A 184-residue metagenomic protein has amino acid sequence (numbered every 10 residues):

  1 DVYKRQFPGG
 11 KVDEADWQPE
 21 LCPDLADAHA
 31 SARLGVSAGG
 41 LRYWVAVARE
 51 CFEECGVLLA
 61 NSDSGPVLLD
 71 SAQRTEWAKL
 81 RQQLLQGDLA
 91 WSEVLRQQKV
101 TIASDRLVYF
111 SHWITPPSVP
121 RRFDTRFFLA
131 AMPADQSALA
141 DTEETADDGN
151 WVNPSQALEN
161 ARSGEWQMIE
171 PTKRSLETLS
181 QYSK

Functional and structural regions predicted by a protein language model:
V2-Y3: Short, small-residue-biased leader/transition segments that mark boundaries at the very start of proteins
F7, A15-A103: The catalytic Nudix box helix
V12-E14, P133-Q136: Short, charged/polar surface micro-motifs in flexible loops or helix N-caps
G35-Y43, K79, P116, P120 (+2 more regions): Conserved aromatic-histidine-acidic binding/catalytic patches
R42, A46, F123, V152 (+1 more regions): Short, well-structured alpha-helical interface segments that form or flank functional binding sites
L68-W77, P117-R126, A130: Long, acidic, intrinsically disordered low-complexity segments
E93-V100, S104-I114, R122-P133, L139-W166: NUDIX/MutT-family hydrolases
E170-K184: Core RNA-modification/binding signature centered on pseudouridine synthases
